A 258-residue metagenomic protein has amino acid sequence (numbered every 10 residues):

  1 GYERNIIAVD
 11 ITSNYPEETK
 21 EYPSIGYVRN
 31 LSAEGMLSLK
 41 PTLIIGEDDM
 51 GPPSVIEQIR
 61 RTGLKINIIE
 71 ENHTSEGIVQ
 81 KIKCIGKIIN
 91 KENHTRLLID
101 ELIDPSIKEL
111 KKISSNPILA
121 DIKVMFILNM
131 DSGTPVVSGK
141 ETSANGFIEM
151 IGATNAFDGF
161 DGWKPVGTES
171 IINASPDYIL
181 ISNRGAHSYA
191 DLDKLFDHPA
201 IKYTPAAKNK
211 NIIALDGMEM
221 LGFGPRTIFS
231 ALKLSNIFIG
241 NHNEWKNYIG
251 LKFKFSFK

Functional and structural regions predicted by a protein language model:
G1-M50, V55, H187: A short, structured surface patch at a secondary-structure boundary
Y2, E21, R61-G63, I151 (+1 more regions): Short, structured coil segments at secondary-structure junctions
D10, S138-W163, N183, I213-A214: His/Asp/Glu-enriched short active-site or ligand-binding loop at hydrolase and phosphoryl-transfer sites
Y15-E17, I59-R60, K202-N211: Short, conserved catalytic or adaptor-binding loops enriched in Gly and charged residues
A33-K40, T62, G167-S175: Short helices/loops that flank or line small-molecule/ion binding pockets
T42-L43, S54-S132, T154-G159, K210-K258: Extracytoplasmic substrate-binding proteins
D48-D49, E71, F160, S182-A186 (+1 more regions): Short secondary-structure boundary segments
M50-R61, Y178-F196: A ligand-binding cleft/hinge motif common to bilobed small-molecule-binding domains
